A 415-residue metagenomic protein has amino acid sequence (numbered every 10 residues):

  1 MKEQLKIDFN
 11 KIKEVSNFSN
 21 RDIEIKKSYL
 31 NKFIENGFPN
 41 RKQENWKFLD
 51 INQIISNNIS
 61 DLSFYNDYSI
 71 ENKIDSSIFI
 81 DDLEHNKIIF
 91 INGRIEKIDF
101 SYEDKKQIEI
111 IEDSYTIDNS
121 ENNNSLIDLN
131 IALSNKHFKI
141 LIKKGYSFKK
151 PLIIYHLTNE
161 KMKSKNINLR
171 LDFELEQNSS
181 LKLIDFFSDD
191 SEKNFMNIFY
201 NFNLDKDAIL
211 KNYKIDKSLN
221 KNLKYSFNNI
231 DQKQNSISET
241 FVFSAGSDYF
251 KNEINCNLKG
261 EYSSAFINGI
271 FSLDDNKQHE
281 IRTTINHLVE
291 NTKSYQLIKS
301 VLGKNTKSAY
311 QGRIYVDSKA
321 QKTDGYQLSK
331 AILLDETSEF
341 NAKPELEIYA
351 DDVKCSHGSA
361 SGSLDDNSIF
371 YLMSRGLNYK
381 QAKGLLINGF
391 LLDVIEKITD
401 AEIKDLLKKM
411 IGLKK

Functional and structural regions predicted by a protein language model:
M1-I131, K136, G303: N-terminal amphipathic, basic helical "cap/leader" segment at the start of enzyme domains
D8-K11, A360-D366, G384-L386: Short acidic alpha-helix initiation/capping motifs at coil-to-helix transition points, especially at protein N-termini
F33, S263, A382-K383: Small-residue helix-packing motif on alpha-helices
G37-N40, L391-D400: Short arginine-rich
G37-N45, F148-K149, K293, K380: Short amphipathic alpha-helical segments with coiled-coil-like heptad repeat character
N52, N222, L391-L392: Short Asp/Glu-rich motifs
S101-Q107, D113-F370, S374-L377, I398 (+1 more regions): Conserved beta-strand/loop scaffold segments within soluble protein domains that form the structured core and edges
Y371-G376, Q381-L392: Extended amphipathic alpha-helical segments enriched in small hydrophobics
